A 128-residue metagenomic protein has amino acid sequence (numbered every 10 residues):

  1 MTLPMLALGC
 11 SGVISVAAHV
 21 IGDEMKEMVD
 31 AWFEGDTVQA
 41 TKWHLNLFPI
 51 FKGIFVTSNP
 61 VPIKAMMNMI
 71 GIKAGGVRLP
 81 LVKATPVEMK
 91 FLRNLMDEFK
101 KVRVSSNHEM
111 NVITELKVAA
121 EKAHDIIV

Functional and structural regions predicted by a protein language model:
M1-F55: Catalytic alpha/beta core domains of metabolic enzymes, predominantly
L6-C10, N46-L81: Conserved short secondary-structure transition element at the edge of the structured enzyme core that lines
V29-D36, F51-F55, M67-A74, M96-R103: Structural signal for hydrophobic packing residues in well-ordered secondary-structure cores of soluble enzyme domains
G35, S58, A84-V87: Short coil/turn linker and secondary-structure boundary residues
N59-A65, E98, N111-E115: Juxtamembrane/interface motifs at transmembrane-helix termini
I72-E109: Flexible C-terminal active-site loop/helix
K101-V128: Conserved C-terminal helix/tail region of periplasmic/extracytoplasmic solute-binding proteins
